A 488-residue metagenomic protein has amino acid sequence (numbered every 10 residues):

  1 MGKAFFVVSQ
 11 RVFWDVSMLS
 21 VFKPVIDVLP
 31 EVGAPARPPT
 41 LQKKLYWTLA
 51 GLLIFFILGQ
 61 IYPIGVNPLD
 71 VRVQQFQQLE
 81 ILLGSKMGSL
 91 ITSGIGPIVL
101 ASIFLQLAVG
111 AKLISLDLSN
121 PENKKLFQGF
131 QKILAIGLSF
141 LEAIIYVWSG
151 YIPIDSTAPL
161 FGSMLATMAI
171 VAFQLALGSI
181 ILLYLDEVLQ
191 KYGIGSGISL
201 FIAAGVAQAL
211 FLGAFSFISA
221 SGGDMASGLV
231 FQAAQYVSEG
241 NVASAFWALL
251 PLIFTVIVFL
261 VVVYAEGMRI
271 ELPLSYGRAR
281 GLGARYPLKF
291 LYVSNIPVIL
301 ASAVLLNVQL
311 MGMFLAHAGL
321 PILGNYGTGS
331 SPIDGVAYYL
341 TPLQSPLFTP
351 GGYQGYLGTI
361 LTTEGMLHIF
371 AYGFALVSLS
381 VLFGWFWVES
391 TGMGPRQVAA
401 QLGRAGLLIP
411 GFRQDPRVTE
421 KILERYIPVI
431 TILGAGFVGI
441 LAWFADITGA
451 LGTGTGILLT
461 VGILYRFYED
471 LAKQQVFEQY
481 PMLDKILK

Functional and structural regions predicted by a protein language model:
F5-K488: Core subunits and conserved enzymes of cellular information-processing and envelope-translocation systems across
